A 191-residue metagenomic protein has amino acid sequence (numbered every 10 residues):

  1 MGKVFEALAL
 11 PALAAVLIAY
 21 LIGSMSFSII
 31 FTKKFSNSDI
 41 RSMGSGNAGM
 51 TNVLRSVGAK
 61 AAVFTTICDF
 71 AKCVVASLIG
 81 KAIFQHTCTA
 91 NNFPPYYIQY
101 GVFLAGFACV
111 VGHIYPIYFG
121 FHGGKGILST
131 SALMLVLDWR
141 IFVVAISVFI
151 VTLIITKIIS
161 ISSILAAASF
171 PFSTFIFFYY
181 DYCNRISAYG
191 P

Functional and structural regions predicted by a protein language model:
M1-L10: Short, strongly hydrophobic alpha-helical membrane anchors
A7, V57, P94-I98, I155: Membrane-interfacial loop-to-transmembrane-helix junctions in polytopic alpha-helical membrane proteins
P11, A15, A19-S24, S28 (+12 more regions): Alpha-helical transmembrane segments in multi-pass membrane proteins
P11, A61-I67, A71-I117, L137-I141 (+2 more regions): Nucleotide and nucleotide-moiety/phosphate-recognizing core
M25, K33-S38, A82-A90, Y118 (+3 more regions): Membrane-interface elements of multi-pass transporters and channels
I29-A61, G123: Cytosolic, membrane-interface loops and tails of multi-pass inner-membrane proteins
L54-G58, G80-F84, G126-T156, S169-F178: Interfacial segments of multi-pass membrane proteins
V143, I159-A167, N184-P191: Loop-to-transmembrane alpha-helix initiation sites
